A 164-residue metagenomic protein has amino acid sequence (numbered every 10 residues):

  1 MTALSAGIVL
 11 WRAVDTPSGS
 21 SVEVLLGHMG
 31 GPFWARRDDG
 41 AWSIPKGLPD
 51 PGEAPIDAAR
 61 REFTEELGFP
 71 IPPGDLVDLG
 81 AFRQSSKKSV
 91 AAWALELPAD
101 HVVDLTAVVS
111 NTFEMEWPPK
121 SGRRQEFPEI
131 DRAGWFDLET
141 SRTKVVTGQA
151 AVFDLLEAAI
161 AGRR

Functional and structural regions predicted by a protein language model:
M1-I44, W93: N-terminal strand-loop-strand
V14-T16, G31-W34, D50-P51, S86-K87 (+1 more regions): Short, charged/polar surface micro-motifs in flexible loops or helix N-caps
R36, G52, K144: Residues that scaffold the ATP/ADP-binding catalytic core of kinase and kinase-like folds
A41-P45, P51, A94-L95, A161-R164: Functional cleft and adjacent loop/helix regions within the main domain that mediate ligand binding or catalysis
I44-L79, D137: The catalytic Nudix box helix
A81-G122, G134, L156: Active-site-adjacent beta-strand/loop module that shapes the phosphate/pyrophosphate-binding cleft
G122-E139: Alpha-helix-centered segments that form part of catalytic cores
G134, L138-R164: Charged phosphate-binding loop/patch that engages nucleotide di/tri-phosphates or the phosphate backbone of nucleic
